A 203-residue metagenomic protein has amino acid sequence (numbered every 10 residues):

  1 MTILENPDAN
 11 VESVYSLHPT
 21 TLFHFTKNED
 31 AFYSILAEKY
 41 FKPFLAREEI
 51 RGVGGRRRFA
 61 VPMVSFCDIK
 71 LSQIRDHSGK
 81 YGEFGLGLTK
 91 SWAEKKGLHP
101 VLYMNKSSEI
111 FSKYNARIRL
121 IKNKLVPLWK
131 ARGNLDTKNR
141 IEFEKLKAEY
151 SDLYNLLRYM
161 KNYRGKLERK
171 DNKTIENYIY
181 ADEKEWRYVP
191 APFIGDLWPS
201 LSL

Functional and structural regions predicted by a protein language model:
M1-L203: NAD-dependent ADP-ribosyltransferases
